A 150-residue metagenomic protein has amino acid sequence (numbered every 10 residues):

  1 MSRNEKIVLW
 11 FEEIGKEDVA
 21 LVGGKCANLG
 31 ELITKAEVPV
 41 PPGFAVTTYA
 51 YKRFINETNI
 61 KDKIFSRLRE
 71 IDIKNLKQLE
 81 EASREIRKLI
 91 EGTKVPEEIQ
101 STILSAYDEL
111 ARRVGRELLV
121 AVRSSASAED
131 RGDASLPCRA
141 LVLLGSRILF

Functional and structural regions predicted by a protein language model:
M1-F150: N-terminal beta-alpha lobe that positions the nucleotide/phosphoryl donor in ATP/NTP-coupled carboxylate activation
